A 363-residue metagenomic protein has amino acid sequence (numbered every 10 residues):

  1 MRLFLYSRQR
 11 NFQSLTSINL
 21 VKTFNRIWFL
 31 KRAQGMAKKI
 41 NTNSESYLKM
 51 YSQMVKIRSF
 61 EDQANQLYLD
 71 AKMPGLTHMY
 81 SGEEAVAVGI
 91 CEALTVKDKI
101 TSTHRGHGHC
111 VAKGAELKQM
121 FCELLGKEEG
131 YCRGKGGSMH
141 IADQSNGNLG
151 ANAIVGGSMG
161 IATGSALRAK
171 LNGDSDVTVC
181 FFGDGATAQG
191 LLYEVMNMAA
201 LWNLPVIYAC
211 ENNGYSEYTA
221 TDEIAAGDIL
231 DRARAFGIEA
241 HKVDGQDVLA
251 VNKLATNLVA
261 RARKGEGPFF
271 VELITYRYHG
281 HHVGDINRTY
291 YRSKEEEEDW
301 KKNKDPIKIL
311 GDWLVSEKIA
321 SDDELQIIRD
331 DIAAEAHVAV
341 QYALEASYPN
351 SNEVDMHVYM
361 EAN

Functional and structural regions predicted by a protein language model:
Y6-Q9, Q13, Q34: Low-complexity, intrinsically disordered or signal/transmembrane-proximal segments
T16-G35: Short, Lys/Arg-enriched N-terminal segments with co-localized hydrophobic residues within the first ~10-30 amino acids
F29-V86, A93, D285-N363: Conserved acidic/glycine
D62-N65, K72-W202, A220-A226, L230 (+1 more regions): Cofactor-binding active-site loop characterized by glycine-rich and histidine/acidic residues
H104, L273-T275, V358: A general secondary-structure junction signal
C110-A112, Y218, H281, E353: Short acidic, gly/pro-rich beta-turn/loop elements at beta-sheet edges and active-site/ligand-binding grooves
G147-E345: Glycine-rich ThDP/TPP pyrophosphate-binding loop and its adjacent helix/strand module within ThDP-dependent enzymes
